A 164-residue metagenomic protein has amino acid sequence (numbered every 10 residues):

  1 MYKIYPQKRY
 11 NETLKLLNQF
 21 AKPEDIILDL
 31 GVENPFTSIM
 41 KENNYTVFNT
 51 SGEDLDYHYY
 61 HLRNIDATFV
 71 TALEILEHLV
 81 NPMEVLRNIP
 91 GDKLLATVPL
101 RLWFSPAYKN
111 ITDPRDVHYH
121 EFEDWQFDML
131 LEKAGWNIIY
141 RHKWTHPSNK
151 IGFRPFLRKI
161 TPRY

Functional and structural regions predicted by a protein language model:
M1-F69, M83-D92, D113-M129, Y140-Y164: Conserved N-terminal segment of class I S-adenosyl-L-methionine
L28, L73, A96: Active-site flanking residues adjacent to catalytic metal/cofactor-binding acidic residues
F69-I75: A short beta-strand submotif of the Rossmann-like class I SAM-dependent methyltransferase core that lines
I75-V80, Y119: Histidine-centered catalytic micro-motifs
L76, V85, L100: Flexible, active-site-proximal loop/turn residues at the rims of small-molecule/cofactor binding pockets and catalytic
V80-E84, P106: Short N-terminal helix/helix-N-cap motif within the alpha/beta-hydrolase-1
A96-H120: Short, glycine-/aromatic-enriched active-site segment of Class I SAM-dependent methyltransferases
L130-W136: A structural motif corresponding to the C-terminal end of an alpha-helix and its immediate exit/capping segment
